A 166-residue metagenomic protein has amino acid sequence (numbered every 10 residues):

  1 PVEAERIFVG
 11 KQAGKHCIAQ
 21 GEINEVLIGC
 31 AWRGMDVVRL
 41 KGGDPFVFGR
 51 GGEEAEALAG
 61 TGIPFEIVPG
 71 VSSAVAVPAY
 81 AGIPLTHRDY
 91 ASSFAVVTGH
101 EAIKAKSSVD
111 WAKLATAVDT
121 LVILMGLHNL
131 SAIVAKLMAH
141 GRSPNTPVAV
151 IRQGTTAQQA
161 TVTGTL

Functional and structural regions predicted by a protein language model:
P1-V71, A76: Class I S-adenosyl-L-methionine
V2-R6, E25, E56, I83-R88 (+2 more regions): Short, hinge-like loop/turn segments at secondary-structure boundaries
F8, R39, I67, H87 (+2 more regions): Structural signal for conserved beta-strand scaffold positions within catalytic alpha/beta enzyme cores
V9-H16, V71-S73, S93, G99-A102 (+1 more regions): Short, acidic/turn-prone active-site loops that include or flank metal/cofactor- and phosphate-binding residues
G21-E22, W32-V38, R50, E56 (+2 more regions): A contiguous loop/helix-start segment that scaffolds small-molecule binding in enzyme catalytic cores
V75-G82, Q159-T161: Glycine-rich, charge-decorated loop segments at or immediately adjacent to ligand/cofactor-binding or catalytic sites
P78, I83-H100: Short, glycine-/small-residue-rich phosphate/pyrophosphate-handling segment
